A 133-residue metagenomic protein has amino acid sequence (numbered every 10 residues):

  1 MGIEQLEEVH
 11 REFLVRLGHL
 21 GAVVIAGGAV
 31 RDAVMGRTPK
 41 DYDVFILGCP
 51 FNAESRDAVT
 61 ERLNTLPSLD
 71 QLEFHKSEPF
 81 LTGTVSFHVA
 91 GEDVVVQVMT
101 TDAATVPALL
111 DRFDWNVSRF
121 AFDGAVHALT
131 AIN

Functional and structural regions predicted by a protein language model:
M1-N133: Catalytic cores of the polymerase beta-like nucleotidyltransferase superfamily and closely associated nucleotide
